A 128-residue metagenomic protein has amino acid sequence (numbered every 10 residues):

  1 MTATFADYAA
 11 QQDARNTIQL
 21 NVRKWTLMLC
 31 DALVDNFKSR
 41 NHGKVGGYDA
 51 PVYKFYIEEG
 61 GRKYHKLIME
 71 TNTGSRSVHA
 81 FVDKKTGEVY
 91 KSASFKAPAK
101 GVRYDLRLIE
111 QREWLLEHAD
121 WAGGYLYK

Functional and structural regions predicted by a protein language model:
M1-I18, Y127-K128: Intrinsically disordered, low-complexity regulatory segments in tyrosine-phosphorylation signaling proteins
A10-Y48: Short, non-transmembrane alpha-helical segments in secretory-pathway proteins
N16, L20, K24, K66 (+1 more regions): Accessory DNA-engaging acidic/polar modules
G46-A50, K63-Y64, Y104, L126-Y127: Polar low-complexity intrinsically disordered regions enriched in Ser/Thr and small residues
D49-A80: Exposed beta-strand-loop-beta-strand "reactive/processing" segments of non-cytosolic proteins
T86-L116: A short, surface-exposed interaction/processing loop segment used at functional sites
